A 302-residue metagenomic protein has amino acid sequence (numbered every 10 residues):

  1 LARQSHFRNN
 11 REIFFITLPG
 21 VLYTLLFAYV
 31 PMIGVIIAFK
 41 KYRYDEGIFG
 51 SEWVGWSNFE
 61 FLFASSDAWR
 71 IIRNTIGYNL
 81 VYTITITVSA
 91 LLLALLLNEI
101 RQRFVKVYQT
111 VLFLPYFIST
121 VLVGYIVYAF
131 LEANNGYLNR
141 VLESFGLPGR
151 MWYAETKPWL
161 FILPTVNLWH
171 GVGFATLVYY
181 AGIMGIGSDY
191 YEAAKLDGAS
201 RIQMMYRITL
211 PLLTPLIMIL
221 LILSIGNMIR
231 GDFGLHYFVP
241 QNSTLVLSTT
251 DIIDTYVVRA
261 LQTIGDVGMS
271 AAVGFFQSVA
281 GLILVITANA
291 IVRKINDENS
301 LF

Functional and structural regions predicted by a protein language model:
S5-F302: A structural signal for multi-pass alpha-helical bundles of membrane permease subunits that mediate small-molecule
